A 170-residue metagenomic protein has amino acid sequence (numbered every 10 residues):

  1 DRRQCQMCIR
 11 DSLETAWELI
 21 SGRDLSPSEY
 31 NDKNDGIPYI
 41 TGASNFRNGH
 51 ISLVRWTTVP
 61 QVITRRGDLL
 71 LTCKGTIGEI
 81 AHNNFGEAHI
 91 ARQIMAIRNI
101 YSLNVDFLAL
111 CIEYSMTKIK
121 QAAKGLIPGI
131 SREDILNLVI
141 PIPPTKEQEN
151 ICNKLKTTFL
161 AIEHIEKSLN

Functional and structural regions predicted by a protein language model:
R2-Q6, R10-D24, N137, P141-N170: Non-catalytic DNA-recognition/assembly elements of restriction-modification systems
E14-E29, G36-R66, A91: Sequence-specific dsDNA recognition surfaces
S26-D35, A122-G125, K167: Short coil/turn segments at secondary-structure boundaries
Y30-N34, E87, I130: A short beta-turn/loop motif at secondary-structure boundaries
T41-A43, T58-E113, S131: A short beta-sheet element
R47-G49, G78-I80, L160: Flexible loop/turn segments at secondary-structure boundaries
A88-M95, K124-K146: A short glycine-rich beta-alpha junction/loop motif
E113-M116, K120, F159: Short amphipathic alpha-helical signal-transduction/dimerization elements
